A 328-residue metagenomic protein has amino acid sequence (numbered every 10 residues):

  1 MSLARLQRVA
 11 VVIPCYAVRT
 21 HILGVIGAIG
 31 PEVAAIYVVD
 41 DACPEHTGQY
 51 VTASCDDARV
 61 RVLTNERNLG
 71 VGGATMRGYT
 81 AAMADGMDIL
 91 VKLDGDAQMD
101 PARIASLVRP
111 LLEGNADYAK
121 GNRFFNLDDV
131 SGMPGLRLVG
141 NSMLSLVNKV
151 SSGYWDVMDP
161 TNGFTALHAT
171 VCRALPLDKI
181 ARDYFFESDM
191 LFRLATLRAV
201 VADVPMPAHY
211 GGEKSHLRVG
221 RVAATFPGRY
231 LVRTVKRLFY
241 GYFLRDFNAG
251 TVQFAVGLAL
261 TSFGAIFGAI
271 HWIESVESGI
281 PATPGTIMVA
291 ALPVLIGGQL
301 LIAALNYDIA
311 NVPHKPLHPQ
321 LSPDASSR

Functional and structural regions predicted by a protein language model:
S2-R5, K179-R328: Hydrophobic helical membrane-anchoring modules
R8-A10, A35, D189: Cell-envelope/extracellular polymer assembly enzymes that use nucleotide-activated donors
Y16-P31: Short, well-formed alpha-helical segments that are part of the catalytic scaffolds of diverse glycosyltransferases
T20-G24, E45-S54: Acidic helix N-cap motif at the loop->helix transition within catalytic regions of sugar-transfer enzymes
I26, A34-C43, L63-T64: Short beta-strand/loop segment that forms part of the nucleotide-sugar
D40-Q49, R67, A97: A conserved acidic beta->alpha catalytic loop
N65-A84, I89, P101-Y184, Y210-R221: Acceptor/aglycone-binding surface of glycosyltransferases and processive sugar-polymer synthases
